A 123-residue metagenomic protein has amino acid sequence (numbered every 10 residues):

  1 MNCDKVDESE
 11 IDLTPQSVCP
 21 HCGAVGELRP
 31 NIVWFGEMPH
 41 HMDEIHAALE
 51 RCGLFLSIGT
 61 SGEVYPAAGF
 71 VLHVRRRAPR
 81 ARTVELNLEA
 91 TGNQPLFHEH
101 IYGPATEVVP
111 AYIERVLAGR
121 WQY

Functional and structural regions predicted by a protein language model:
M1-Y123: Conserved catalytic alpha/beta core of Sir2/sirtuin-type deacylases, generalized to analogous enzyme cores that bind
